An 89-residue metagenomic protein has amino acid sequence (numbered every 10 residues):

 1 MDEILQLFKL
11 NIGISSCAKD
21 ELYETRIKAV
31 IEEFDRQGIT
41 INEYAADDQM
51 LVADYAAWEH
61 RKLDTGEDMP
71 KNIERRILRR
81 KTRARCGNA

Functional and structural regions predicted by a protein language model:
M1-L51, R75-L78, T82-A89: Conserved short "hinge" loops at termini or chain/domain junctions
W58-T82: C-terminal structural segments of small proteins and small subunits
